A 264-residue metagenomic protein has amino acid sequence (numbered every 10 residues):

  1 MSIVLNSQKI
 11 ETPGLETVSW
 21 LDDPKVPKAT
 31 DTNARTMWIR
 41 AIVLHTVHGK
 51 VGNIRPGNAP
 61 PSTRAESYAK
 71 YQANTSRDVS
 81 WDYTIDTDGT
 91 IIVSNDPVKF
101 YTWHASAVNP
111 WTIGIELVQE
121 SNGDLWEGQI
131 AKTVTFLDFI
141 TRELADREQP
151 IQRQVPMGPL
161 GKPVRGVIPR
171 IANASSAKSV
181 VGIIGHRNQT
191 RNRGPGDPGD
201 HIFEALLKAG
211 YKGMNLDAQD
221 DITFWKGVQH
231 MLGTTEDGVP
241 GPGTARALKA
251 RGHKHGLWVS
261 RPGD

Functional and structural regions predicted by a protein language model:
M1-D23, T32-T36, S121-T223, G227 (+1 more regions): Basic/polar, cationic surfaces and motifs that engage anionic cell-wall and phosphate/carboxylate ligands
M1-N109, G194: N-terminal catalytic cores of peptidoglycan-degrading enzymes
A41, T112, G182-I184: Structural preference for beta-strand elements that scaffold enzyme active sites
A41-T46, I115, G241, L248: Short, functionally critical alpha-helical segments immediately adjacent to catalytic or ligand/cofactor-binding
V47-H48, P97, A107-N122, D138-A145 (+2 more regions): Cell-envelope and extracellular/periplasmic
F224-E236: Extended, structured, electrostatic nucleic-acid-contact surfaces
